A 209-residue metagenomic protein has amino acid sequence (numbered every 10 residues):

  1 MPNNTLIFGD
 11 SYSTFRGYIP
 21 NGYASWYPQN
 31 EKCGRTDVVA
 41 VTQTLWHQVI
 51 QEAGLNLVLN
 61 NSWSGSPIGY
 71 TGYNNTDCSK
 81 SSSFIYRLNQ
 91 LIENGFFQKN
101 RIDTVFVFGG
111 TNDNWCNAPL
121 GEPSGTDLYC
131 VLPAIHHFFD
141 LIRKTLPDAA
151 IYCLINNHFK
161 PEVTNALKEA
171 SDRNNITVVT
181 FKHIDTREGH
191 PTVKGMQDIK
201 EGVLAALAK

Functional and structural regions predicted by a protein language model:
P2-N4: Residues that mark the start of a beta-strand
L6-F8, V105: Conserved beta-strand elements of the Class I
F8-G9, N61, L154: Short hydrophobic segments within beta-strands
D10-S11, T111: Active-site metal-binding loops of divalent metal-dependent hydrolases
Y12-S13, G195: Short active-site segment of divalent metal-dependent hydrolases/proteases that encodes the spacing between
T14-I19, I68-G69: Short, solvent-exposed loop/turn elements at domain surfaces
Y23-G121, H190: Conserved SGNH/GDSL esterase-like catalytic core that processes O-acyl groups on lipids and polysaccharides
S82-K209: Alpha-helical cap/lid subdomain in secreted, periplasmic, or secretory-pathway luminal O-acyl-processing enzymes
